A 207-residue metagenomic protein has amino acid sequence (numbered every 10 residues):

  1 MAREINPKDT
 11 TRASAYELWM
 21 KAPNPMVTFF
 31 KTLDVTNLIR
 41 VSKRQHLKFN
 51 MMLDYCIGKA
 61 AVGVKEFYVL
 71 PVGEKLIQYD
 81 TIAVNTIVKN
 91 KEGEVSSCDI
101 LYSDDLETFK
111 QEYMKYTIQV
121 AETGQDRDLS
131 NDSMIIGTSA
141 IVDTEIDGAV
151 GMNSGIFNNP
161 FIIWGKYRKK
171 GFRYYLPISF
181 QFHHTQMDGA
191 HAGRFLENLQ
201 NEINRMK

Functional and structural regions predicted by a protein language model:
M1-A13, A22-N24, T36-N37, G58 (+8 more regions): Domain-scale detector for complete catalytic domains at protein termini or as standalone homologs
A2-K8, M20-M52, L70-V84, I135-T138 (+3 more regions): Gly/Ser/Thr-rich phosphate-binding loops and adjoining beta-strand/alpha-helix segments that form adenosine-phosphate
V27-K31, L38-R44, V95-E107, M187: Acyl-group handling in specialized metabolite and lipid biosynthesis
L38-G63, L176-F195: Acyl activation and transfer enzymes in specialized metabolism, enriched for ANL adenylate-forming modules
F67-D99, Q125-D128: Small-residue-rich loop/turn and linker elements
N90-T144: Helical lid/core segments from catalytic subdomains that handle acyl or acyl-like groups
S130-D143, P160-E197: Histidine-centered acyl-transfer/condensation active-site motif and its immediate structural neighborhood
D147: Active-site cores that bind ATP or allylic diphosphates and position pyrophosphate for catalysis
